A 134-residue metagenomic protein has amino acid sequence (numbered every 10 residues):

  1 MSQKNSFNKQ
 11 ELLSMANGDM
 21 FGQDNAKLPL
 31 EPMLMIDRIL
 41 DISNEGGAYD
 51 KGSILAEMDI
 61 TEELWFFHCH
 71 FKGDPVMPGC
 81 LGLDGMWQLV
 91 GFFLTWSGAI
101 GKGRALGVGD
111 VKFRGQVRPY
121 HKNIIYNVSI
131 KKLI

Functional and structural regions predicted by a protein language model:
M1-V76, W96, G101, R114-Y120 (+1 more regions): Non-catalytic linker/capping segments at the edges of enzyme domains
G73-P75, M86-L89: Compact, glycine-rich, soluble single-domain proteins
G82-L83, F93-T95: Beta-strand/loop-rich accessory regions of lumenal/periplasmic or secreted enzymes, predominantly carbohydrate-active
F92, V111: Catalytic phosphate-donor-binding core of small-molecule kinases
L106-V108: Extended beta-sheet lipid-handling architectures
